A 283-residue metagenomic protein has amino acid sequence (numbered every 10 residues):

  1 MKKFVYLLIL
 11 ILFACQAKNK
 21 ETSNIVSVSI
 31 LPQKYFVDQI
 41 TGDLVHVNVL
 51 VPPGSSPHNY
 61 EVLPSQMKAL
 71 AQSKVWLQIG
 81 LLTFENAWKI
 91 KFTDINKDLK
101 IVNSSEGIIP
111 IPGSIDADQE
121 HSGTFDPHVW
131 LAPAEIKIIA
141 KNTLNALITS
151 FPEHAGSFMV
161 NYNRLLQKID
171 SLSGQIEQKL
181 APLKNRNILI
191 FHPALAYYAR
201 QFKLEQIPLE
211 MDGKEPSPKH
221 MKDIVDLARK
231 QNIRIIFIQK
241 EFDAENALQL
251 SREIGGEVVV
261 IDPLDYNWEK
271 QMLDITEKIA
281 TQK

Functional and structural regions predicted by a protein language model:
M1-K2, A17: Short, intrinsically disordered low-complexity segments
K2-L8: Sec-dependent signal peptide recognition, specifically the positively charged N-region followed immediately by
L12-A14: C-terminal motif of bacterial Sec signal peptides marking the signal peptidase cleavage site
Q16-K283: Extracytoplasmic metal-acquisition and chelation regions
